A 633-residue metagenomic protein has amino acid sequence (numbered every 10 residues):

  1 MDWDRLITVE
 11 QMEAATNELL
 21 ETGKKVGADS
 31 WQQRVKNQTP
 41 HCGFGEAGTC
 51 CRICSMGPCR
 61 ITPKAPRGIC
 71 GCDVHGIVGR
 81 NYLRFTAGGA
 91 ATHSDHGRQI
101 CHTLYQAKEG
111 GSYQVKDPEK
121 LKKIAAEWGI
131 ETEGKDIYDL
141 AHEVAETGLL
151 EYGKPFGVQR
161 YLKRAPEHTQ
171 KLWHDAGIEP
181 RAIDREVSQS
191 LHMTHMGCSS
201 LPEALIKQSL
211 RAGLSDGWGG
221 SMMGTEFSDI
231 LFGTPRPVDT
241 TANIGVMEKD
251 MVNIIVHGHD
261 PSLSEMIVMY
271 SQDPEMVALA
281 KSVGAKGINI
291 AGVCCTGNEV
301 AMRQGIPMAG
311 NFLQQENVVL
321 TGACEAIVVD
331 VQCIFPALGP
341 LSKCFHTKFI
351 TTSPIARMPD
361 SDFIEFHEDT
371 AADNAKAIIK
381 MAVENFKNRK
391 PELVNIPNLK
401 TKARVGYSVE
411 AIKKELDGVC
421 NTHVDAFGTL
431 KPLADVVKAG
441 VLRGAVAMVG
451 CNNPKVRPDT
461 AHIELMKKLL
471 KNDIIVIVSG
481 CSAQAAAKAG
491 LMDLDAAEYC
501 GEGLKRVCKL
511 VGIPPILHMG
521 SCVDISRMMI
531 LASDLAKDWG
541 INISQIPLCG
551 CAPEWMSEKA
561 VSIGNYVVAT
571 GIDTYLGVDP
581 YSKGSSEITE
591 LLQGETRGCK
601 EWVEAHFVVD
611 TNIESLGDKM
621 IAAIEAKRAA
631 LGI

Functional and structural regions predicted by a protein language model:
D2-I633: Anaerobic metallocofactor- and corrinoid-dependent redox/one-carbon enzyme cores, especially those from methanogenesis
